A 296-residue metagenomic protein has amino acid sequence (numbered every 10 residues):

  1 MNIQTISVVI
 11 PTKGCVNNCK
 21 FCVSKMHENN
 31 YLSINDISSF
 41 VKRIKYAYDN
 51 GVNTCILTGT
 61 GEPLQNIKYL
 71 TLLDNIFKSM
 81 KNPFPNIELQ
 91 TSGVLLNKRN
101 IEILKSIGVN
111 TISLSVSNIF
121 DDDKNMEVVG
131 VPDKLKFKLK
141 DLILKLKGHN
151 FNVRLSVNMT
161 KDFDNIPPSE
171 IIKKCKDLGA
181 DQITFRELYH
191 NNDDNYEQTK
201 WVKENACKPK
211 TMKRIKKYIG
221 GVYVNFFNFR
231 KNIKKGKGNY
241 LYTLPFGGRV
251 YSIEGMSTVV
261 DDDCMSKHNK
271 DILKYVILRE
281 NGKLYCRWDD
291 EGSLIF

Functional and structural regions predicted by a protein language model:
M1-S39: Canonical Radical SAM [4Fe-4S] cluster-binding loop centered on the CxxxCxxC motif and its immediate flanking residues
Q4-V8, C55, I87-L89, I112-L114 (+2 more regions): Hydrophobic faces of well-ordered beta-strands that scaffold small-molecule active sites in alpha/beta enzyme cores
E28-K42, P63-T111, V116-D123, P132-L135 (+2 more regions): Canonical radical SAM enzyme core domain
K42-P63: Short Fe-S-cluster ligation motifs
Y46-D49, I103-G108, I143-G148, C175-K176: Acidic (Asp/Glu)-rich catalytic clusters
N53, N110, D181: Short acidic/polar active-site loop segments enriched in Thr and Asp
D122-H268, E280, I295: Radical SAM enzyme [4Fe-4S]-AdoMet core and its adjacent flexible, acidic and glycine-rich loops/tails across
K267-F296: Radical SAM enzyme core and accessory elements
